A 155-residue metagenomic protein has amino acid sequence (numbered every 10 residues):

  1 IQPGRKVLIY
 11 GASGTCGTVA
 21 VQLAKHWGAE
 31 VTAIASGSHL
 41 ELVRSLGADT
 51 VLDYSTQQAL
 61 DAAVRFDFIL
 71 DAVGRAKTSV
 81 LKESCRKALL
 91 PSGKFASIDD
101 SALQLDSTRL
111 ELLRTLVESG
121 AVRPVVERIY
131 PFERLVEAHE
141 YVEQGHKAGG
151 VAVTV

Functional and structural regions predicted by a protein language model:
I1-V155: Terminal helix/beta-alpha structural elements that buttress the NAD(P)+-binding lobe
